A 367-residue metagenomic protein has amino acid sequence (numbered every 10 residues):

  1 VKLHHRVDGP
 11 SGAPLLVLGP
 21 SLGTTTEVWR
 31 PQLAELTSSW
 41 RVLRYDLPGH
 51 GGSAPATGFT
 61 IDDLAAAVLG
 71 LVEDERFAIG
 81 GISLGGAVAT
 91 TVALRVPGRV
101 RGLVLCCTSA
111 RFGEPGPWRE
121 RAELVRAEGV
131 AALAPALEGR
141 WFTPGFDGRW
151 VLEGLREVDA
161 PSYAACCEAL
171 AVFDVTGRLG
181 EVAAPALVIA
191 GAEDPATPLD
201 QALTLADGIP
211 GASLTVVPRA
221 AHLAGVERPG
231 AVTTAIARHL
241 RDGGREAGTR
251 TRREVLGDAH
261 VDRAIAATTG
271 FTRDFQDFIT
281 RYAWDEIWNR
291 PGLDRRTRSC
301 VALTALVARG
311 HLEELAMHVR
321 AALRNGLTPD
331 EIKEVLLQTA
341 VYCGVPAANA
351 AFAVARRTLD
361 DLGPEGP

Functional and structural regions predicted by a protein language model:
V1-V17, T37-R41, T234-G243: Alpha/beta-hydrolase fold catalytic core
E27-A34, W40-G80, T234: Active-site loop/oxyanion-hole signature of alpha/beta-hydrolase fold enzymes
G81, G85, A89: Gly/Ala-rich beta-loop-alpha elbow adjacent to hydrolase catalytic centers
T90-R95, R99-A134: Flexible "cap/lid" loop of the alpha/beta hydrolase fold
G113-G116, A127-E181, I265: Conserved alpha/beta-hydrolase catalytic His-Asp/Glu region
V182, V188-A190, D194: Short beta-strand/loop motif that positions the catalytic acidic residue of the alpha/beta-hydrolase fold
A212-G244: Catalytic active-site module of serine/aspartate enzymes centered on a nucleophile-bearing elbow/loop
D242-R296, R324, A348-P367: Acidic, glycine/proline-rich low-complexity segments that act as flexible tails and inter-domain linkers
